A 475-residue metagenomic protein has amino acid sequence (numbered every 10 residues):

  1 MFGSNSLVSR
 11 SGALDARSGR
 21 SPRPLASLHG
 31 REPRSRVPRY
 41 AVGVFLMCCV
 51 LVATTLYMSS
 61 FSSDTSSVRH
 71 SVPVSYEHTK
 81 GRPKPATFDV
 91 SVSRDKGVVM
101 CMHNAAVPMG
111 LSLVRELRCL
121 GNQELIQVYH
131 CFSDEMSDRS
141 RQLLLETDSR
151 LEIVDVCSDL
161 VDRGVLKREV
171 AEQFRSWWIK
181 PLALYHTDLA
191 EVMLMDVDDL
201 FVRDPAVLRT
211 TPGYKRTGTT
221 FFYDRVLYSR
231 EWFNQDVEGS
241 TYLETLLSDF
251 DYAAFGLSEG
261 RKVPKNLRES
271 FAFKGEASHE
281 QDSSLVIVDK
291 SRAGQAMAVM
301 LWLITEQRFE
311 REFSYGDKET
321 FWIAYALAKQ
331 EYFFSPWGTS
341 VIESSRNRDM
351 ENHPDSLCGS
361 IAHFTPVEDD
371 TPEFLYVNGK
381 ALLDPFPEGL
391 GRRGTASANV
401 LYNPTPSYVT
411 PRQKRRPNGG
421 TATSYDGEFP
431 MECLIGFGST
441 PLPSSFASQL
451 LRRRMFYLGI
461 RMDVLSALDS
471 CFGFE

Functional and structural regions predicted by a protein language model:
M1-S27: PEST-like, low-complexity acidic/proline-rich intrinsically disordered segments, predominantly at protein N-termini
R20-E475: Glycosyltransferase catalytic domains, chiefly GT-A lineage
